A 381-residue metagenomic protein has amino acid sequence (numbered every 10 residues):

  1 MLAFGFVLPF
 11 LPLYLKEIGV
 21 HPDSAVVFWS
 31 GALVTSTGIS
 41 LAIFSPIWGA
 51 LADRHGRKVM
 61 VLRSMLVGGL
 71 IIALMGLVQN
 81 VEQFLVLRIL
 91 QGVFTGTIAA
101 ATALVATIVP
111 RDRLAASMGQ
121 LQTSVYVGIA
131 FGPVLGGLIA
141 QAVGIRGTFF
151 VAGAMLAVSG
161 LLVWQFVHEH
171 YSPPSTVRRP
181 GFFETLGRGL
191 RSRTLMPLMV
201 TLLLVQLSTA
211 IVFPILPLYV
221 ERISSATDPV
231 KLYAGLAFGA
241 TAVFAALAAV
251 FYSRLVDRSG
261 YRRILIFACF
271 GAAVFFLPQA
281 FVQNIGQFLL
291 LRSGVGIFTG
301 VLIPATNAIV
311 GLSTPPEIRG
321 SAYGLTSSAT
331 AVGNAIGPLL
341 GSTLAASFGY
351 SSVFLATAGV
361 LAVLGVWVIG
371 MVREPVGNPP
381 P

Functional and structural regions predicted by a protein language model:
F10-V27, I215-L232: Short amphipathic helix-loop junctions that connect adjacent transmembrane helices in Major Facilitator Superfamily/SLC
A32-W48, G239-F251: Central cavity-lining transmembrane alpha-helices of secondary-active solute carriers, predominantly the Major
I43-Q79, V256-R262: Conserved MFS/SLC helix-loop-helix module at the cytosolic interface between two early adjacent transmembrane helices
I71, E82-L90, G286-G294: Paired small-residue
L87-Y126, I309: Cytoplasmic helix-loop-helix junction between adjacent transmembrane helices in 12-TM secondary transporters
T148-W164, F354-G370: Symmetry-related core transmembrane helices of the 12-TM Major Facilitator Superfamily/SLC fold
G160-V177, I369-P379: Helix-loop junctions on the cytosolic side of multi-pass membrane transporters, especially the intracellular loop
H168-M199: Juxtamembrane intracellular "pre-TM" segments in multi-pass secondary transporters
